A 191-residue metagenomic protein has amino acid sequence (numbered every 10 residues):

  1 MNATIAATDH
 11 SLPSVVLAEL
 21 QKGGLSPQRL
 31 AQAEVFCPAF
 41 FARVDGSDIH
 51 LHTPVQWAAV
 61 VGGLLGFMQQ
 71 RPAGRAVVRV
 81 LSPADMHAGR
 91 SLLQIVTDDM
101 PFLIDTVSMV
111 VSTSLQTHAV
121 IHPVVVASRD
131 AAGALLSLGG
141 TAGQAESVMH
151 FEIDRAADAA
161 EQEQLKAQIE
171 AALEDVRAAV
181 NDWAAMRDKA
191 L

Functional and structural regions predicted by a protein language model:
N2-L191: Non-catalytic interaction/regulatory segments
